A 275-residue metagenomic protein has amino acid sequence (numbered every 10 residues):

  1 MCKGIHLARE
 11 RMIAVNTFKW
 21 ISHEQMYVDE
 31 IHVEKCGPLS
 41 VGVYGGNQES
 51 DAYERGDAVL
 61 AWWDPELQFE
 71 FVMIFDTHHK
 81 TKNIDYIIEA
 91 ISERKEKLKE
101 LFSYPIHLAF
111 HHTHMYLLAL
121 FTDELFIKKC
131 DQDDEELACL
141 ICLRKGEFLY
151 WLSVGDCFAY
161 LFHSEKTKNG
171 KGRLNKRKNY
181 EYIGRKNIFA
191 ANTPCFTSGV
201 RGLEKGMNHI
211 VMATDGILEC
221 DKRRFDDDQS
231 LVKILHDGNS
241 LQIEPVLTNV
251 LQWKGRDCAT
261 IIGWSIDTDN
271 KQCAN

Functional and structural regions predicted by a protein language model:
C2-F18, R144, N192-N275: C-terminal catalytic subdomain
C2-R94, C157, N187-G202: N-terminal entry segment of metal-dependent catalytic domains or homologous docking segments
R55-A58, E100-F162, F189-E204, V250-D257 (+1 more regions): Catalytic core of PPM/PP2C metal-dependent serine/threonine phosphatase domains
V72-D76, L152, V211-A213: Short hydrophobic beta-strand that contains or immediately precedes a catalytic carboxylate
H79, A159, G216-L218: Short, glycine/acidic-enriched loop or turn micro-motifs at the edges of active sites
K82-I84, L161-F162, C220-K222, Q272: Short helix/loop capping segments that flank catalytic or ligand/cofactor-binding pockets
Y150-S153, N169, A274: Amphipathic coiled-coil signal-relay and dimerization helices
K171-P194: Glycine-rich phosphate-binding loop plus the immediately following alpha-helix
